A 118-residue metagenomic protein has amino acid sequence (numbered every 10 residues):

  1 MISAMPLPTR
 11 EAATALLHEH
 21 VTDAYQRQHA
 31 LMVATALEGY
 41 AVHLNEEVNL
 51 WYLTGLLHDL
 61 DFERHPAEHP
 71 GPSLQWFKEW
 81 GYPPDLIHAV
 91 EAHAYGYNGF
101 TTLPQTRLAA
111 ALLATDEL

Functional and structural regions predicted by a protein language model:
M1-I2: Non-catalytic interface/linker regions that flank or bridge core catalytic/transmembrane domains
L7-E11, R27-L31, A67, Q105: Electropositive phosphate-/nucleotide-binding environments in soluble metabolic enzymes
R10-H29, L57-F62, G96-G99: Active-site flanking loop/helix segments enriched in acidic
E11, A15, T35, V42 (+1 more regions): Replace "anionic and nucleotidyl ligands
H18, L31-A34, E38, G71-L74 (+1 more regions): Predominant activation on well-ordered alpha-helical scaffold segments within soluble catalytic domains
T22-W51, E63: Alpha-helical phosphate/pyrophosphate-handling elements in metalloenzyme active cores
L44-L118: Divalent metal-dependent catalytic cores for phosphoryl transfer on phosphate-bearing substrates
